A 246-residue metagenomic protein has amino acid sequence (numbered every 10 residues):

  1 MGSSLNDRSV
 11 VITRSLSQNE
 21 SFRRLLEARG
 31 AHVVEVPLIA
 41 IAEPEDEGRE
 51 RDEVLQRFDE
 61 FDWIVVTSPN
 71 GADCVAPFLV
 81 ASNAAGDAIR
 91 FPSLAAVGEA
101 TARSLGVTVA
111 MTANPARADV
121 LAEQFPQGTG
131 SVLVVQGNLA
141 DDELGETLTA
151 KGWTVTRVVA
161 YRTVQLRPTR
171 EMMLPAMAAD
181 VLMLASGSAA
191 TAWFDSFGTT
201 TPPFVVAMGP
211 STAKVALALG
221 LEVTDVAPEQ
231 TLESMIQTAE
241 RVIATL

Functional and structural regions predicted by a protein language model:
M1-L246: Conserved beta-alpha
